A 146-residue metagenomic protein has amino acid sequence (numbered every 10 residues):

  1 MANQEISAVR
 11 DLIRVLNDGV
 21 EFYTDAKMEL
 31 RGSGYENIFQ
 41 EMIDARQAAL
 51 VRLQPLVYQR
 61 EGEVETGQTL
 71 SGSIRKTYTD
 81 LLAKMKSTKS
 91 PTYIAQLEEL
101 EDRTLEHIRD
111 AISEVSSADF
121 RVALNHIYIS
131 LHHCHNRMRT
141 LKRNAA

Functional and structural regions predicted by a protein language model:
A2-L30, P91-E114, C134: Alpha-helical bundle segments that constitute or directly flank the non-heme di-iron/ferroxidase center
R10, E36-D44, Q68, A95-E99 (+1 more regions): Short, charged, amphipathic alpha-helical segments
V20, L50, Q54-V57, Y78 (+4 more regions): A structural signal for well-ordered alpha-helices, especially hydrophobic packing surfaces of coiled-coils
G32-S33, S117: Short loop-to-helix capping motifs
N37-S71, R137-A145: Conserved alpha-helical segments that form or flank metal/cofactor-binding pockets of metalloenzymes
P55-L105: Carboxylate-rich helix-loop segments that flank metal/cofactor sites and access channels in metalloenzymes
R109-H126: Acidic interhelical loop/turn segments
